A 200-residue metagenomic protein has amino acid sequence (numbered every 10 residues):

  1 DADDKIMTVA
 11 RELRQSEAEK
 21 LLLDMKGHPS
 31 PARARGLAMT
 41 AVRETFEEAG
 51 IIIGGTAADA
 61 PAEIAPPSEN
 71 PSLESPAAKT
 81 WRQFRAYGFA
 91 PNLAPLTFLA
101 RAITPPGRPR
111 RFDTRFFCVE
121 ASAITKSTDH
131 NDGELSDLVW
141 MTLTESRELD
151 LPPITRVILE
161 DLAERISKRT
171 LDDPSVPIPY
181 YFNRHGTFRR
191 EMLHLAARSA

Functional and structural regions predicted by a protein language model:
D1-L23, R35: Short, His- and charge-rich active-site/binding loops that engage polyanionic ligands
E17-P29, A62-A200: Nudix hydrolase/Nudix homology domain
K26-L37, A41: Short aromatic-cysteine micro-motif
T40, A57-A60: Short glycine/proline-centered loop/turn elements that form peptide/ligand docking sites
T45: Hydrophobic alpha-helical positions that pack around
E48-I52: Short alpha-helical functional segments enriched in proximate histidine and acidic residues
G55-T56, A94: Residue-level detector of family-conserved "landmark" positions at structurally sensitive sites
